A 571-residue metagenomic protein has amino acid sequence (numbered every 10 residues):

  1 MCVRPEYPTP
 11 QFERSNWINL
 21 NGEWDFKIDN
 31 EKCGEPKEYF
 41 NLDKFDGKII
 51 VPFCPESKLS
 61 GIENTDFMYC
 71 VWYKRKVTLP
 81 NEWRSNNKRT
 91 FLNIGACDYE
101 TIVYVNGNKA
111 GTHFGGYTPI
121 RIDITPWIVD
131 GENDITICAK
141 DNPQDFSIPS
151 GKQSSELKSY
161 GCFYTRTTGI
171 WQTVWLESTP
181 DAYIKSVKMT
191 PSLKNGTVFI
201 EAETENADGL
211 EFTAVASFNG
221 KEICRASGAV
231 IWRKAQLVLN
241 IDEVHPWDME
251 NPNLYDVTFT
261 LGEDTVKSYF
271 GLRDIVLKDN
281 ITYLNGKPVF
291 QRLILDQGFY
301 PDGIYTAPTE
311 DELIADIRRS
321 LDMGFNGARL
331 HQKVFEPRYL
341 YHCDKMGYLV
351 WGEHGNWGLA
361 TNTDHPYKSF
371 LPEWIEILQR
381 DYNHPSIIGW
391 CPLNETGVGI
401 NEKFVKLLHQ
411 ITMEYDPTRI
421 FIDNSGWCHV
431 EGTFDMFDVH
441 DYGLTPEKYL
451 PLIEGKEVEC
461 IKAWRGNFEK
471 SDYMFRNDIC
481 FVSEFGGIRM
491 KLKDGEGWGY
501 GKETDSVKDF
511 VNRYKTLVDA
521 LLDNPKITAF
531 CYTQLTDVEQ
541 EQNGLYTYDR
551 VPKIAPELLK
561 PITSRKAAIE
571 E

Functional and structural regions predicted by a protein language model:
M1-S60, C138, N142-S147, K515-V518 (+1 more regions): Accessory carbohydrate-binding/adhesion or oligomerization-edge regions at the termini of glycan-active proteins
E6, P10-Q11, D25-E31, E63-N64 (+5 more regions): Accessory beta-strand-rich segments of carbohydrate-active enzymes
W24, G107, V174, Y255 (+5 more regions): Conserved, mostly hydrophobic/aromatic
V103-V105, G196-G228, A235-L237, V257: Beta-strand-rich binding/interaction modules
A110-G111, I223, V289: Short hydrophobic beta-strand segments in globular cytosolic domains
S178-A207, K566-E571: Surface beta-strand/loop "capping" patches
V187-M189, P246, T260-S320, D472 (+1 more regions): N-terminal carbohydrate-binding accessory modules
A315, G327-R550, L558-P561: Substrate-binding/catalytic cleft of secreted carbohydrate-active enzymes, primarily glycoside hydrolases
